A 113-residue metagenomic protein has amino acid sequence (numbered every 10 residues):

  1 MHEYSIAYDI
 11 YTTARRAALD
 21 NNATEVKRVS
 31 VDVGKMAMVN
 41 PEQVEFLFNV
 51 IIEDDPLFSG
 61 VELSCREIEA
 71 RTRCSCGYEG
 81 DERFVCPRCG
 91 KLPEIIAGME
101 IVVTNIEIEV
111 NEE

Functional and structural regions predicted by a protein language model:
M1-S64: Long, charged N-terminal interaction/targeting segments
G34, I108-E109: Solvent-exposed residues in well-ordered beta-strands and their adjoining turns, especially edge/terminal strands
E67-E107: Cys/His-rich short segments
E112-E113: N-terminal loops that bind phosphate or other acidic moieties and the adjacent beta-alpha structural core
